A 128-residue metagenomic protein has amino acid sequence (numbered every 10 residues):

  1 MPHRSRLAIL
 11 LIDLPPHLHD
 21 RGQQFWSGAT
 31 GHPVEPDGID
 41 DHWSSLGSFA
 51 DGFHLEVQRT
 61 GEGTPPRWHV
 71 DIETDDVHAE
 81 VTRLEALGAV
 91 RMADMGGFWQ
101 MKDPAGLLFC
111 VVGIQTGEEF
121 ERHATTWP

Functional and structural regions predicted by a protein language model:
M1-Q23, W68-I72, Q115-P128: N-terminal beta-strand motif that seeds the catalytic metal site of vicinal oxygen chelate
P16, F49, P65, V70-L108: Vicinal oxygen chelate
H17-P33, E80-A86: Amphipathic alpha-helical segments
T30-P66, L108-T116: Conserved short beta-strand elements that form part of the metal-binding/catalytic scaffold of enzyme active sites
I39-D40, G97-F98, E119: Residue-level "edge-of-site" marker
L46, D103-P104, E121, T125: Short Asp/Glu-rich motifs
